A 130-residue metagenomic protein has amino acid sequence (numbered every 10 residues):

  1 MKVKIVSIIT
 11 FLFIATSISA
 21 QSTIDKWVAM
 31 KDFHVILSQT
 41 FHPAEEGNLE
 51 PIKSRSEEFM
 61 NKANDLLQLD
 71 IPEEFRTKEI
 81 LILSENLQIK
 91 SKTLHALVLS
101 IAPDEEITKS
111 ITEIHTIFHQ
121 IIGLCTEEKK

Functional and structural regions predicted by a protein language model:
M1-I24: Bacterial Sec-dependent N-terminal signal peptides
V3, Q39, D65, Q120 (+1 more regions): A structural signal for alpha-helix termini and helix-coil/disorder junctions
A20-R55, E127-K130: Immediate post-signal-peptide N-terminus of mature secreted/exported proteins
K26, N48, I52, R76-I80 (+1 more regions): Residue-level recognition of alpha-helical structural elements
K31, S38, K53, E57-M60 (+3 more regions): Generic structural signal for well-ordered, non-transmembrane alpha-helical segments in soluble/cytosolic regions
H34-P43, L67-I71, H95-A96: Acidic/histidine-rich, surface-exposed loop or edge segments in extracytoplasmic proteins
A63-L81, S100: Short, solvent-exposed, charged loop/turn and helix-capping segments that join or cap alpha-helices on peripheral
I80-K130: Surface-exposed, polar helix/loop patches in the mature regions of secreted/periplasmic/lumenal proteins that form
